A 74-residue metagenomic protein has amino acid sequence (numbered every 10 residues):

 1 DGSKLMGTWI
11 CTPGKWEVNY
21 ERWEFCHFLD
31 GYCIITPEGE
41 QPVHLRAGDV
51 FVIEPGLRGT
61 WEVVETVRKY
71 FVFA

Functional and structural regions predicted by a protein language model:
G2-E21, E54-P55: Conserved short histidine dyad/triad with adjacent acidic residue
C11, E21-I35: Short, conserved beta-strand element in jelly-roll/cupin
V18, I35, K69-V72: Short hydrophobic/aromatic-rich beta-strand segments that constitute the beta-sheet cores of beta-sandwich/beta-barrel
F25, Q41-V43, V67-R68: Short, surface-exposed beta-strand-loop junctions and turns on beta-sheet-rich folds
T36-E38, E62: A generic structural motif
G39-G56: Short acidic-glycine-tyrosine-enriched beta hairpin
P55-A74: Ligand-binding loop in jelly-roll beta-barrel domains
